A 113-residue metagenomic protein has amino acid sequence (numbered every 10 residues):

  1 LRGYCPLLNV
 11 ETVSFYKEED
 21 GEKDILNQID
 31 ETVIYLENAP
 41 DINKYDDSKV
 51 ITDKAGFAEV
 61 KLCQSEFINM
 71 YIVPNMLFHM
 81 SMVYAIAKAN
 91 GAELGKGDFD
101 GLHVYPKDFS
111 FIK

Functional and structural regions predicted by a protein language model:
L1-T32, K54-G56, H103: Short, helix-capping/interhelical loops that line the mouth of catalytic, cofactor-, or ligand-binding pockets
L1-V13, E59-D98: Short, contiguous alpha-helical
E22, L26-N27, E31, Y35 (+3 more regions): ATP/Mg2+-dependent ligation/transfer catalytic cores
E22, Q28, A39, A55 (+4 more regions): Functionally constrained cores in energy, signaling, and assembly domains
N27-T32, A58-I68, S110-K113: Short, charged low-complexity intrinsically disordered segments located at boundaries of structured domains
N38-I68, D100: Acidic interhelical loop/turn segments
V50-G56, K88, G95, F109: A broadly tuned preference for mixed-charge, low-complexity surface segments
F99-K113: Short terminal or interdomain "cap/linker" segment that borders an active site or interface and mediates
